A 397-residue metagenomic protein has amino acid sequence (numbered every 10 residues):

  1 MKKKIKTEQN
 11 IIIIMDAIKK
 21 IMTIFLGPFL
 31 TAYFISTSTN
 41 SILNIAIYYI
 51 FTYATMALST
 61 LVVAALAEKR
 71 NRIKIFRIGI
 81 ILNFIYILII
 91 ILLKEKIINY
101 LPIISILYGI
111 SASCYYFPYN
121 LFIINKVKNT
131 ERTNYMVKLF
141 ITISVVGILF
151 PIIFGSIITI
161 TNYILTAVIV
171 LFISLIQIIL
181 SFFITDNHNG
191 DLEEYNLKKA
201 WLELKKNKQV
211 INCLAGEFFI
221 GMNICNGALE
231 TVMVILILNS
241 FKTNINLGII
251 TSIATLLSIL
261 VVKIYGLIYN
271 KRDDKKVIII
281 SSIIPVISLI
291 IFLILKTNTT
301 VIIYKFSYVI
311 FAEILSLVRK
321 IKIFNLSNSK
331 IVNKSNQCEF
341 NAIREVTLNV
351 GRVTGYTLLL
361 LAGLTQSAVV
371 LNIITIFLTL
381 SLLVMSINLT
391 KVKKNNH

Functional and structural regions predicted by a protein language model:
K2-A57, Q209-S252: Helix-loop boundary and gating motifs at the non-cytosolic
T31-T37, A65, I148-A167, L238-N239 (+1 more regions): Transmembrane alpha-helix termini and helix-breaking/packing motifs in multi-pass membrane transporters
S59-R72, I158, V261-D274: Helix-to-loop junctions at the C-terminal end of transmembrane segments in multipass secondary transporters
K74-I89, L171, K276-I291: Structural signature of the two symmetry-related core transmembrane helices
I98-Y115, T299-S316: Hydrophobic core of transmembrane alpha-helices in multi-pass small-molecule transporters, especially MFS/SLC-type
Y108-T142: Cytoplasmic helix-loop-helix junction between adjacent transmembrane helices in 12-TM secondary transporters
C114-V127, I314-V332: Intracellular juxtamembrane helix-capping segments at the cytosolic ends of symmetry-related transmembrane helices
L165-F183, L371-L389: Symmetry-related core transmembrane helices of the 12-TM Major Facilitator Superfamily/SLC fold
